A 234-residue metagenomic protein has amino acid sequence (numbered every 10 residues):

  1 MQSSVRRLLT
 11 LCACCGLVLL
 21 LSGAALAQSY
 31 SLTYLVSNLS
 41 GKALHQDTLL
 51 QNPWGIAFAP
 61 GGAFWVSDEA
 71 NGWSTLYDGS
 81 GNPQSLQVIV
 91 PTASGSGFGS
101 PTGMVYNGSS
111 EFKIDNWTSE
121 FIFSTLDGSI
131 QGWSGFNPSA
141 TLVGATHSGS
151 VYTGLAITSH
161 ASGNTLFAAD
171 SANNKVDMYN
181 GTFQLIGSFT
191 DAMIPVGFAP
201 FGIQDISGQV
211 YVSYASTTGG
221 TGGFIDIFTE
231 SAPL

Functional and structural regions predicted by a protein language model:
L11-S22: Bacterial N-terminal signal peptides
G23-A27: Sec/Tat signal peptide C-region and signal peptidase I cleavage site
Q28-D47: A short helix->beta-strand "capping" segment at the edge of beta-propeller domains
L32-S37, N82-S94, S139-H147, I186-A192: Beta-propeller fold detector
L44-G62, A93-E120, D127, T146-L166 (+3 more regions): Beta-rich, blade/repeat-based domains predominating in secreted/periplasmic proteins but also intracellular
E69, T125-L126, G135, D170-N173 (+2 more regions): Short loop/turn segments immediately following the C-termini of beta-strands
G72-T75, S129-Q131, N174-D177, G223-D226: A short loop-to-beta-strand structural motif that recurs across blades of beta-propeller domains
D78-N82, G135-N137, N180-Q184, T229-P233: Short loop/turn segments that connect beta-strands within beta-propeller blades
